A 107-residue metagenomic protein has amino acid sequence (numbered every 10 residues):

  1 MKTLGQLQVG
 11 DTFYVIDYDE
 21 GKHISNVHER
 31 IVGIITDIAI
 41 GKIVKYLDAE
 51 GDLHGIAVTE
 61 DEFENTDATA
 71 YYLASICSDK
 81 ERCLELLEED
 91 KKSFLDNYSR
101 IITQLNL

Functional and structural regions predicted by a protein language model:
K2, D11, I35, V58 (+1 more regions): Intrinsically disordered/low-complexity terminal segments and short unstructured peptides
K2, K22, K42-K45, K80 (+1 more regions): Context-gated lysine
K2-S25: Short coil-to-beta transition motif at edge beta-strands of beta-rich domains
T3, I31, Y72-L73: Residue-level detector of beta-propeller blades
L7-V15, I31-I35, V44-Y46, C83: Hydrophobic beta-strand residues in large extracellular and virion-surface proteins
I24-D61: Basic/aromatic-rich interaction segments and small domains that mediate binding to polyanionic partners
L47-L107: Intrinsically disordered, low-complexity, charged/polar segments
